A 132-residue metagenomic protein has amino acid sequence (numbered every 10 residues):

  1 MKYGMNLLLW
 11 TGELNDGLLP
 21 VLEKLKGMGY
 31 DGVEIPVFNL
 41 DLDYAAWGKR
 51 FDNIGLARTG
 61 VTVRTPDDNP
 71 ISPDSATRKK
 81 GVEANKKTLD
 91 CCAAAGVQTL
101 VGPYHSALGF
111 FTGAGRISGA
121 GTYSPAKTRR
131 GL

Functional and structural regions predicted by a protein language model:
M1-G29, D41, A93-Q98, F110: Histidine-acidic metal/acid-base catalytic patches
Y3-L7, V33-I35, R58-V63, L100-G102: Hydrophobic faces of well-ordered beta-strands that scaffold small-molecule active sites in alpha/beta enzyme cores
L9-T11, I35-P36, A76-T77, K127: A generic structural signal for short
T11-D16, G32-A46, N69-I71, L108-T112: Acidic-and-aromatic substrate-binding clefts and catalytic sites of carbohydrate-active enzymes
P20-G27, D41-T62, K87-G96: Acidic (Asp/Glu)-rich catalytic clusters
G29, V33, S72-K80: Short, charged, low-hydrophobicity "junction" segments
N53, S75-L132: Active-site acidic/histidine proton-transfer and metal-coordination neighborhood in alpha/beta enzyme cores
